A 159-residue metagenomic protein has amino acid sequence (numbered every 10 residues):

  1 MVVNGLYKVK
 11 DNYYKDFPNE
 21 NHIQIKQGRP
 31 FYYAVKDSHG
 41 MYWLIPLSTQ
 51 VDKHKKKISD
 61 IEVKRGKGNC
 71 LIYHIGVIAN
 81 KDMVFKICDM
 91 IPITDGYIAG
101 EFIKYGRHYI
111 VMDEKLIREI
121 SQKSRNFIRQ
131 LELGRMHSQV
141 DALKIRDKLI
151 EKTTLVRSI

Functional and structural regions predicted by a protein language model:
M1-Q27: Short N-terminal edge-element motif at the start of the domain
V2-N4, H39, D82: Sequence-level motif detector for i,i+2 pairs with an aromatic at +2
G5-Y7, Y42, F85-I91: A broad, low-specificity signal marking well-ordered, structured residues that form hydrophobic/aromatic
K10, S48, T94: Residues at the C-termini of beta-strands that transition into short coil/loop
Y13, V51, Y97: Residue-level detector of flexible, active-site-proximal loop/helix-junction positions within diverse enzyme catalytic
K26-Q27, D37-G76: Compact nucleic-acid interaction/catalytic patches
Y32-K36: Conserved catalytic-core segments centered on acid/base and nucleophilic motifs
G66-I159: C-terminal terminal-subdomain/extension
